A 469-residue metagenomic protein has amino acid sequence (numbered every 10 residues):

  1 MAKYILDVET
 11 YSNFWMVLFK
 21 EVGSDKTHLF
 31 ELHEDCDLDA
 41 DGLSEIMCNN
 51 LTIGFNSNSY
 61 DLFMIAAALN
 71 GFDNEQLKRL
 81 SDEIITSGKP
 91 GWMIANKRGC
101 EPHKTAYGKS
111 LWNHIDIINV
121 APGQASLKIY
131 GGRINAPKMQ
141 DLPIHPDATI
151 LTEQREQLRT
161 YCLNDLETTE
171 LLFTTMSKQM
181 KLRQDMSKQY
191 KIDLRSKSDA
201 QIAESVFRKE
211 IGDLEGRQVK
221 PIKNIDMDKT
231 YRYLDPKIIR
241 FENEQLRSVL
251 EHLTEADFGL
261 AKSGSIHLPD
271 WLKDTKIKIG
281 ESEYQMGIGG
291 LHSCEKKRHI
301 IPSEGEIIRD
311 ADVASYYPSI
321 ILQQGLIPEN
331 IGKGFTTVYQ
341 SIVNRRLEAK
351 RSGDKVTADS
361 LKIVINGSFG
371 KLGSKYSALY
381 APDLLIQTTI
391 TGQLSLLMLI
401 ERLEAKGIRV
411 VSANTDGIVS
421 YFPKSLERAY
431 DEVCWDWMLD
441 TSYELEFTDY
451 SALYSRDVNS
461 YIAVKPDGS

Functional and structural regions predicted by a protein language model:
M1-L18, D25-T27: Entry/capping segment at the start of metal-dependent catalytic domains with acidic active-site entry clusters
A2-T10, H114-D116, R309-A311: Two-metal-ion RNase H-like nuclease active-site motif
E9, G132-D141, D147-A314, L394 (+3 more regions): Conserved "right-hand" nucleotidyltransferase catalytic core of DNA-directed polymerases
F14, L62-F63, P122-Y130, M139-D141 (+6 more regions): Short helix/loop capping segments that flank catalytic or ligand/cofactor-binding pockets
F14-L18, L62-A68, S319-L322, Y421-D431 (+1 more regions): A short acidic (Asp/Glu
G23-I129: Conserved DEDDh/DEDDy metal-dependent 3′-5′ exonuclease domain
I53-F55, L62-F63, Q76-G99, D228-Y380: Catalytic nucleotidyl-transfer cores of nucleotide-processing enzymes
V120-A121, K362-F369, Y380-I400: Conserved pre-motif C helix in the palm subdomain of viral-like polymerases
